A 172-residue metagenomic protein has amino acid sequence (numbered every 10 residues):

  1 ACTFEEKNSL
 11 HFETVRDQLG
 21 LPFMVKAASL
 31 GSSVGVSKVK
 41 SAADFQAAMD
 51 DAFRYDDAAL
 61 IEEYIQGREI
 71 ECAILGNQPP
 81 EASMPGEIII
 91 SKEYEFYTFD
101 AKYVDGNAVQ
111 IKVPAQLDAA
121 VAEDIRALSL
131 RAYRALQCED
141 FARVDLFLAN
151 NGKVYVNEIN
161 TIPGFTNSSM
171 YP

Functional and structural regions predicted by a protein language model:
A1-R68: Active-site nucleotide/adenylate-binding loops and adjacent lid/helix of ATP-dependent enzymes
H11, L128, M170-Y171: Hydrophobic alpha-helical segments typical of transmembrane helices and their membrane-interface/capping positions
L30, K102-V104, I162-G164: Short connector loops/turns at beta-strand edges and beta->alpha or beta->beta junctions
S33, I90, N160-P172: Glycine-rich phosphate/pyrophosphate-binding beta-alpha loops
K40-D124, L148-Y155: Phosphate-binding site of ATP-dependent enzymes
Q46-D50, L130, P172: Predominant activation on well-ordered alpha-helical scaffold segments within soluble catalytic domains
E63, A73-I74, Y133-F165: Conserved metal-phosphate-binding beta-hairpin within the catalytic cores of diverse ATP-dependent phosphoryl-transfer
N107-I111, V121-A142: Internal helical hairpin/lid segments
